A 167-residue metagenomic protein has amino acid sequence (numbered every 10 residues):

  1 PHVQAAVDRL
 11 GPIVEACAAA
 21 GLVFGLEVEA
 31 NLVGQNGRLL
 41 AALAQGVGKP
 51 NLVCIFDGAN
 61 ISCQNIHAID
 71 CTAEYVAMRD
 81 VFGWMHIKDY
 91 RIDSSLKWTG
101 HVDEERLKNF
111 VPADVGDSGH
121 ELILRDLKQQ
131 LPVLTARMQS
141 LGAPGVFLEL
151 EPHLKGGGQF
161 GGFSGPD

Functional and structural regions predicted by a protein language model:
P1, L26-L32, S62, F110-V111: Surface-exposed cleft-lining segments at the edges of enzyme active sites
P1-L10, A16: Active-site cleft segment of glycoside hydrolase catalytic domains centered on the general acid/base Glu
G11-E15, G37-D167: Histidine-acidic metal/acid-base catalytic patches
A20-G48: Basic- and aromatic-lined ligand-binding clefts that recognize polyanionic substrates
